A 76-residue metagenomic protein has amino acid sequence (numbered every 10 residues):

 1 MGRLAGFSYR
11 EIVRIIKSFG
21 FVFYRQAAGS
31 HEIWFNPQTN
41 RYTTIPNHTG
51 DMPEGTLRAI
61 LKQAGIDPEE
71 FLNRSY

Functional and structural regions predicted by a protein language model:
M1-Y76: Basic nucleic-acid-binding interfaces
